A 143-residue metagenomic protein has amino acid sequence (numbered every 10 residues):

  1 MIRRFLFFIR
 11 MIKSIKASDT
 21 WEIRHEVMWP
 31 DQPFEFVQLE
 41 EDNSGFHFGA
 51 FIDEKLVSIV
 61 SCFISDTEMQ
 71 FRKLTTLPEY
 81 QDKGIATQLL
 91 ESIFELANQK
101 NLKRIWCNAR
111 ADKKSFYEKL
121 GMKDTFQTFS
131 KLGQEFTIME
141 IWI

Functional and structural regions predicted by a protein language model:
R4-T20: A short beta-loop-alpha structural element at the N-terminal edge of CoA-dependent acyl/N-acetyltransferase catalytic
R24, Y117, M122: Conserved active-site tyrosine of GNAT-family acetyltransferases
R24-V57: Active-site rim helix/loop that mediates acceptor-substrate recognition in acyltransferases
G49, K55-F63, Q70-T75: Conserved beta-strand in the GNAT
I64-L74, Q81, K131-F136: A conserved beta-turn-beta hairpin within the catalytic core of GNAT-like acetyltransferases that forms part
T76, D82-E95: Conserved acetyl-CoA-binding loop-helix of GNAT-fold acetyltransferases
A97-R110: Conserved GNAT acetyl-CoA-binding A-motif
N108, K123-M139: Conserved catalytic-core motifs of GNAT/GCN5-like acyltransferases
